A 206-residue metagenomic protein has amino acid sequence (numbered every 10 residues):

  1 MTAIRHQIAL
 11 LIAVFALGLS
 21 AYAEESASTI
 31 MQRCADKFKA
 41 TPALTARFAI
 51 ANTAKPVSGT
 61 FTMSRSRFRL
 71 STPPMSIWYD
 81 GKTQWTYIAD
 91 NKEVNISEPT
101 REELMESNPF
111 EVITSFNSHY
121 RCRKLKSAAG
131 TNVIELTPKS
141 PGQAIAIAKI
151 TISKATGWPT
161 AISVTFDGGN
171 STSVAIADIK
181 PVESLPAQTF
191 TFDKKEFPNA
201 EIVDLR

Functional and structural regions predicted by a protein language model:
M1-A9: Bacterial N-terminal signal peptides that target proteins for export
A9-S20: Bacterial N-terminal signal peptides
G18-P56, T62-R67, K92, E196-R206: N-terminal leader/targeting segments and the immediate start of mature chains
K37, G59-M63, S76-I77, R121-S127: Short, exposed beta-strand/loop patches in secreted or surface proteins that constitute
S58-S107, D167, T172-S173: An acidic-aromatic
P99-G130: Flexible, surface-exposed loop/linker segments and immediately adjacent secondary-structure boundaries
S118-R206: Gly/Pro-enriched, hydrophobic low-complexity segments that function as extracytoplasmic propeptides/linkers
